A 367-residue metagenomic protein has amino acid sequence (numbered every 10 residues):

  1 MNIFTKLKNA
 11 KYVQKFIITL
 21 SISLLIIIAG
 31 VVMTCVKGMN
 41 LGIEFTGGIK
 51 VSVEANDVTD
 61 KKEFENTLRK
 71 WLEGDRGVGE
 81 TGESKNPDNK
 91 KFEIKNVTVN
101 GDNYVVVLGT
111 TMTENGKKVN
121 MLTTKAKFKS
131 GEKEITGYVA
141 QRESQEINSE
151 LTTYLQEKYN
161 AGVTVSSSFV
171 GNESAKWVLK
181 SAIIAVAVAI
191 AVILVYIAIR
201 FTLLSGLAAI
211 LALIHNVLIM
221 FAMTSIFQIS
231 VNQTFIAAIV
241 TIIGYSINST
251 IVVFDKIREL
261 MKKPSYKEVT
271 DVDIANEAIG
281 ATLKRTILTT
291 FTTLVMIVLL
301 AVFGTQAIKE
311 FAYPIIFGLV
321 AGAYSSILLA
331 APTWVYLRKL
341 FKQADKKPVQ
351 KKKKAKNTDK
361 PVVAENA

Functional and structural regions predicted by a protein language model:
M1-A367: A structural signal for conserved, well-ordered secondary-structure elements that form binding/interaction cores
